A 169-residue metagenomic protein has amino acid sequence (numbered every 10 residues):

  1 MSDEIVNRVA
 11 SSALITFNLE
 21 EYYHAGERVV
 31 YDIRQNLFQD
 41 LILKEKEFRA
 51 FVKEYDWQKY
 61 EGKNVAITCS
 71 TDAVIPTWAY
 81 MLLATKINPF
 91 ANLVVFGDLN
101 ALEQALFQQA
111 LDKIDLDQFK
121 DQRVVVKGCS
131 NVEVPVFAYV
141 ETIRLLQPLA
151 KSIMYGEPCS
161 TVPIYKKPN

Functional and structural regions predicted by a protein language model:
M1-I75, A84, L149-S152, G156-E157 (+1 more regions): N-terminal, charge-rich interaction modules
V52-K53, G128, F137-A138, L145-L146: A domain-level signal for the structural core that forms small-molecule/cofactor-binding pockets and catalytic centers
G62-K63, F90, K120-Q122, A150: Short coil/turn connectors at secondary-structure junctions
N64-S70, V95-G97, R123-C129: Short glycine-rich or small-residue beta-strand-to-loop segments that form or flank ligand, phosphate, metal/Fe-S
S70-T77, C129-F137, S160-T161: Gly/Ser/Thr-rich loops at beta-strand to alpha-helix junctions that form or flank small-molecule/cofactor-binding
A79-Q118, G156-T161: Long, charge-dense
L82-N88, Y139-Q147: Short, non-transmembrane amphipathic alpha-helical segments
L116-V140: Extended, charge-rich low-complexity interaction segments
